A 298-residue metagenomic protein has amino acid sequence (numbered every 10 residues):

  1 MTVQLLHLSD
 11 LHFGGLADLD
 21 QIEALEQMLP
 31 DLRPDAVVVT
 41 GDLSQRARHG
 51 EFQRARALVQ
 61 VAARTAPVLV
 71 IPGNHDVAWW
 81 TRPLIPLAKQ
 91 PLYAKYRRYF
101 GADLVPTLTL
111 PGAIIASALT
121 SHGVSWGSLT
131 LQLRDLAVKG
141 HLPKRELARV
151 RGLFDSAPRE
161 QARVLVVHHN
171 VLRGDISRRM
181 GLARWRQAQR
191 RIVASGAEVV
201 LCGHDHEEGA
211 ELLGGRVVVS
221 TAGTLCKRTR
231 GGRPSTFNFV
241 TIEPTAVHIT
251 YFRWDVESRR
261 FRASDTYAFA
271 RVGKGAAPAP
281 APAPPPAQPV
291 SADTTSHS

Functional and structural regions predicted by a protein language model:
M1-A63, W79-W80, R145, R149-G152 (+1 more regions): N-terminal active-site segment of His-dependent metallophosphoesterases
M1-L6, P106-S117, P158-A162, L213-V219: Beta-strand-turn-beta hairpins that frame and shape the catalytic cleft of phosphate-ester-processing enzymes
L8-S9, V37-D42, P67-N74, L119 (+3 more regions): Active-site neighborhood of phospho(di)ester-bond hydrolases with catalytic His/Asp-centered motifs
G14-A17, Q45-G50, R54, P72-R82 (+4 more regions): Active-site environment of divalent metal-dependent phosphoester hydrolases
R54-R149, R191-V193, F239: Extended active-site neighborhood of metal-dependent phosphoesterases/phosphodiesterases
S128-L136, H141, A157-V199, D205: Active-site-proximal segments of metal-dependent phosphoesterases and phosphodiesterases across multiple
S177-T245: Conserved beta-sheet core of the metallophosphoesterase superfamily
I242-S298: A short C-terminal boundary segment appended to hydrolase-like catalytic domains
